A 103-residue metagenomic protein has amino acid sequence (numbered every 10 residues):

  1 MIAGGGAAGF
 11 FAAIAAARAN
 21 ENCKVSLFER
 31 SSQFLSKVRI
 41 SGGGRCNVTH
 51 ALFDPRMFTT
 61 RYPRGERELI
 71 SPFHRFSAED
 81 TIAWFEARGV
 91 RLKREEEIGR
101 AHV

Functional and structural regions predicted by a protein language model:
A3, A17-G43: Glycine-rich FAD pyrophosphate-binding loop
G6: Glycine-rich NAD(P) Rossmann-fold beta1-alpha1 loop
G9-F10: N-terminal Rossmann-fold NAD(P) dinucleotide-binding loop
G43-E96: Glycine-rich active-site loop/strand segments that organize a redox cofactor
A101-V103: Conserved small/polar residues in nucleotide/adenosyl-binding loops
